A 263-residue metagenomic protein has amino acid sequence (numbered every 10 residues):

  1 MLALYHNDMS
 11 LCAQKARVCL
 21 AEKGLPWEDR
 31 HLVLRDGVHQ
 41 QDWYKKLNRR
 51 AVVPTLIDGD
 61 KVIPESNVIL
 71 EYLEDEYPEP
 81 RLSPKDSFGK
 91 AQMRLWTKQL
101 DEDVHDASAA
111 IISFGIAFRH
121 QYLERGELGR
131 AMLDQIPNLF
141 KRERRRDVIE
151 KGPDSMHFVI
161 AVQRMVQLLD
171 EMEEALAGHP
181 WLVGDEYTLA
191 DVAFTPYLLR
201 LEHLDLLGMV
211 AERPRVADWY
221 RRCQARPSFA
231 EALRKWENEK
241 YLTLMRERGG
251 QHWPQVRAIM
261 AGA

Functional and structural regions predicted by a protein language model:
M1-L139, G152, G250, R257-A263: GST-like domain detector, emphasizing the conserved glutathione-binding G-site in the N-terminal thioredoxin-like
N7, V33, L189, W236-E237: Short, solvent-exposed turn/loop segments enriched in Gly/Ser/Thr/Pro and often Arg
D29, V53, D185, V210 (+1 more regions): A generic structural-conservation signal
E102-R221, A225: GST-like fold's C-terminal all-alpha helical module
E212, A217-A263: Long, positively charged, glycine-interspersed low-complexity recognition regions
